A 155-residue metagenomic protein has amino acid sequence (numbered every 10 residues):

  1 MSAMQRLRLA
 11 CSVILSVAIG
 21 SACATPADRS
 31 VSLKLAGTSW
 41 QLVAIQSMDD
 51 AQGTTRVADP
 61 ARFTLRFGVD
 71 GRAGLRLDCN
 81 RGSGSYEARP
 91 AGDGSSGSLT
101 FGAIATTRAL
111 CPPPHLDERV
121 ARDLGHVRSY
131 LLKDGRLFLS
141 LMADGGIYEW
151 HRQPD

Functional and structural regions predicted by a protein language model:
A3, S12, G20-D155: Lipid interaction determinants
R8-L15: Sec-dependent N-terminal signal peptides
